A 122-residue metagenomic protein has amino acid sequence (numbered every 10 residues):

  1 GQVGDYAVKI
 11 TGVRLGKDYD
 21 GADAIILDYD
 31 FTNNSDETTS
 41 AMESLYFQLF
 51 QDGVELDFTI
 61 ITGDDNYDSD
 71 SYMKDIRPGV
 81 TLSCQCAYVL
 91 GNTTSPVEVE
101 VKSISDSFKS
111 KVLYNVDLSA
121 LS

Functional and structural regions predicted by a protein language model:
G1-D20: Low-complexity, acidic Ser/Thr/Pro/Gly-rich terminal tails and inter-domain linkers that flank the onset of structured
K9-T11, I25-D30, E98-E100: Soluble periplasmic/extracytoplasmic beta-strand elements of cell-envelope proteins
V13-G16, I61-N66, L118-L121: A short, sequence-level motif marking secondary-structure junctions
D18-D23, E37-T38: Short, glycine/small-residue-enriched coil/turn segments at secondary-structure junctions
A22-L27, T81-S83: Short, solvent-exposed loop/turn segments enriched in Ser/Thr/Gly
T32-L82: The feature marks short-to-medium sequence segments in extracytoplasmic or secretory-pathway proteins
F47, E55, I76-S122: Surface-exposed edge beta-strand/loop patches
